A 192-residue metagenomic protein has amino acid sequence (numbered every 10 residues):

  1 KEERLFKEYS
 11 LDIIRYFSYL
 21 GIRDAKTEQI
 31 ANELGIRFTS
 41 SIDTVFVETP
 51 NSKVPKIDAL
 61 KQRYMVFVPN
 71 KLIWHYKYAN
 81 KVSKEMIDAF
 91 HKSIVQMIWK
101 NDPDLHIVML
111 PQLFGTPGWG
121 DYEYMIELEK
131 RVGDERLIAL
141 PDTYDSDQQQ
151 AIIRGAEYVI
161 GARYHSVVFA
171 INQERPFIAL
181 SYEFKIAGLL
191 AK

Functional and structural regions predicted by a protein language model:
K1-K192: Active-site anion-handling motifs in enzyme catalytic cores
